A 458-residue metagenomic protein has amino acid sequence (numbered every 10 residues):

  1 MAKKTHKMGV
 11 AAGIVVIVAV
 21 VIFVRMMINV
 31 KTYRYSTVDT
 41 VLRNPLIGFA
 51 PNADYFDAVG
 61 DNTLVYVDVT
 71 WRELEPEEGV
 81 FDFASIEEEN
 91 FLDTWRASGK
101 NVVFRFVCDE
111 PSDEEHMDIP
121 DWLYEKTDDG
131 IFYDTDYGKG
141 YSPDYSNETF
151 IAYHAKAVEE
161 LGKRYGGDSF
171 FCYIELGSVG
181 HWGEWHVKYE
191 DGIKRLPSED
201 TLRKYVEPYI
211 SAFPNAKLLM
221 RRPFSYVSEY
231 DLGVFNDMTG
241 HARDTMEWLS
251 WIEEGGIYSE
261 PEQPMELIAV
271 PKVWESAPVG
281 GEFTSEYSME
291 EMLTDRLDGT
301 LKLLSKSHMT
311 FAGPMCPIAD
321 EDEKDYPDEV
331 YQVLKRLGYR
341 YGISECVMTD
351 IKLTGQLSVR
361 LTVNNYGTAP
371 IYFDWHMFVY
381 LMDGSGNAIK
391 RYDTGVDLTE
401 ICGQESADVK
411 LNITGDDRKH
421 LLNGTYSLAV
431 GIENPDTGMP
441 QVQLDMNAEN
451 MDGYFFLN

Functional and structural regions predicted by a protein language model:
A2-I17: N-terminal Sec-pathway targeting helices
I17-M27: Hydrophobic alpha-helical membrane-insertion segments, chiefly the h-region of N-terminal signal peptides
I28-T94, G166, F170, T354 (+3 more regions): Non-catalytic accessory regions flanking glycosidase/transglycosidase catalytic cores in CAZymes
V30-F150, E266-S305, M309-D325: N-terminal substrate-binding region of glycoside hydrolase catalytic domains
Y33-D54, R96, Y173-W182, K188-I318: Catalytic-core regions of glycoside hydrolase
V65, L161, I174, Y209 (+1 more regions): Conserved, mostly hydrophobic/aromatic
G130-F150, A157-I193: Active-site groove signature of glycoside hydrolases
V333-N458: Extracellular/luminal regions of secreted and cell-surface proteins that mediate adhesion/ECM remodeling
